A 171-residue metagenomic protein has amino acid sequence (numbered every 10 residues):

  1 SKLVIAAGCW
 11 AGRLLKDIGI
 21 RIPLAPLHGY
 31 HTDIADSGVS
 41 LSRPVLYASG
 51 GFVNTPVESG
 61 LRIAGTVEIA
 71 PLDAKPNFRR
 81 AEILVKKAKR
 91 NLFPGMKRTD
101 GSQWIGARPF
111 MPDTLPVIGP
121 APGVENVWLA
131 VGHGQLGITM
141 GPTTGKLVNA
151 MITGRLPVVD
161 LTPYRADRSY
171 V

Functional and structural regions predicted by a protein language model:
S1-E125: Active-site substrate-recognition segment that forms the wall of the catalytic cavity or substrate channel
A121-V171: C-terminal lid/capping helical subdomain adjacent to the catalytic/cofactor pocket in oxidative enzymes
